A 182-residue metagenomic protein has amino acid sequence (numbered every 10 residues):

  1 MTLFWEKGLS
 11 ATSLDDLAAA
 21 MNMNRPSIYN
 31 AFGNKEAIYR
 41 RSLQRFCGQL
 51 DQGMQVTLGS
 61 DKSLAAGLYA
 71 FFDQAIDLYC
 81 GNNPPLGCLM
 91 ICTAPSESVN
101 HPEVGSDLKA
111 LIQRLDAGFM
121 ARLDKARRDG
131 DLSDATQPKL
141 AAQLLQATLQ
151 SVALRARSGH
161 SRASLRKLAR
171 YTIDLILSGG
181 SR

Functional and structural regions predicted by a protein language model:
L3-A37, R41: Helix-turn-helix
R41, Q55-L86, P138-L145: Hydrophobic alpha-helical connector segments
Q44-L50: Short, basic, alpha-helical segments at the C-terminal edge of helix-turn-helix-like DNA-binding modules
D51, A66, P102-R128, L140 (+1 more regions): Amphipathic alpha-helical packing segments from all-alpha helical-bundle domains
G67, G81-E103: Amphipathic alpha-helical segments used for helix-helix packing
L78-G81, K125, L145-R162, L175-R182: Amphipathic C-terminal alpha-helical segment
L86, I91, T136-R155, L168-L175: Hydrophobic alpha-helical segments that form the core of small-molecule binding pockets and/or dimer interfaces
